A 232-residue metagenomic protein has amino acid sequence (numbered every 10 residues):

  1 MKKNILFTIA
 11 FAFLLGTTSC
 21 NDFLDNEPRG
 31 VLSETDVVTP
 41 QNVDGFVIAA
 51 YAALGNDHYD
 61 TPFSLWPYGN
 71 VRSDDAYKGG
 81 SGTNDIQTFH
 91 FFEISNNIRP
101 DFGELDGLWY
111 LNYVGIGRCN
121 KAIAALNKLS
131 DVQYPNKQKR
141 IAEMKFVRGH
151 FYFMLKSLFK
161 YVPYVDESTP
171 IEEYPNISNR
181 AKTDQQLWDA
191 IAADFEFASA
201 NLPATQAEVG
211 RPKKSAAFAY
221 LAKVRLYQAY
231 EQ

Functional and structural regions predicted by a protein language model:
M1-P28: Bacterial Sec-dependent N-terminal signal peptides
C20-Y68: Membrane-proximal, proline-rich intrinsically disordered regions
R29-S33, N97, E167-P175: Short linear capping/connector segments at secondary-structure termini
D44-I48, A52-D57, G82-F159, N176-D189 (+1 more regions): Conserved, well-structured interaction surfaces
K145, F218-V224: TPR/Sel1-like alpha-solenoid repeat signature
K156-S157, P163, Q206, Y227-Q232: Short coil/turn linking the two alpha-helices of tandem helical-hairpin repeats
Y161-D184, Q232: Short coil/linker segments at helix-helix boundaries
